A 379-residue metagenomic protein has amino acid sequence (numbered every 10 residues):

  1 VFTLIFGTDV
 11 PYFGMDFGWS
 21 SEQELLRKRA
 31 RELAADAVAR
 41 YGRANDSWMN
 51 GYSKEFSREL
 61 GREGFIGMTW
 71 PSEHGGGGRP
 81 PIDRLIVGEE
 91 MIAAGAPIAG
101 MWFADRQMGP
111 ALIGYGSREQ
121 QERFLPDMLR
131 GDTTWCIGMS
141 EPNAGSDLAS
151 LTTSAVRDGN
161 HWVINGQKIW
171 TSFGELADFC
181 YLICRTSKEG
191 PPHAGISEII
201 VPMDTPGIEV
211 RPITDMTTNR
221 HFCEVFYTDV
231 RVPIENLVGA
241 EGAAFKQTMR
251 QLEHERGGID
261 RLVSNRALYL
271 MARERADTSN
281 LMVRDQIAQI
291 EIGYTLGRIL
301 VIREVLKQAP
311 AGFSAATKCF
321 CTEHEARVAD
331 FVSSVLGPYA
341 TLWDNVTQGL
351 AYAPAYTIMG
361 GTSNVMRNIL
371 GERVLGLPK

Functional and structural regions predicted by a protein language model:
F2-M101, R123-R130, G258, A267 (+5 more regions): Amphipathic, small/basic residue-rich leader segments at the start of a protein or domain
F6-G7, D16, R27, I82 (+6 more regions): Glycine-rich phosphate/cofactor-binding loops in nucleotide/flavin-utilizing enzymes
F17-E22, L26, I208-R298, Y356 (+1 more regions): Glycine-rich beta->alpha junctions and the first turn(s) of the following alpha-helix
A39-W48, L281-R284, Y294-N345: C-terminal helix-coil-helix/basic helical segment that borders enzyme active sites and/or dimer interfaces and provides
A99-E119, G145: N-terminal glycine-rich flavin-associated loop
G131-M139: A short, Trp-centered hydrophobic/proline-enriched beta-strand micro-motif
T153-V156: A structural signal for short hydrophobic beta-strand segments in well-ordered beta-sheet cores
N160, N165-R211: A short core secondary-structure module
